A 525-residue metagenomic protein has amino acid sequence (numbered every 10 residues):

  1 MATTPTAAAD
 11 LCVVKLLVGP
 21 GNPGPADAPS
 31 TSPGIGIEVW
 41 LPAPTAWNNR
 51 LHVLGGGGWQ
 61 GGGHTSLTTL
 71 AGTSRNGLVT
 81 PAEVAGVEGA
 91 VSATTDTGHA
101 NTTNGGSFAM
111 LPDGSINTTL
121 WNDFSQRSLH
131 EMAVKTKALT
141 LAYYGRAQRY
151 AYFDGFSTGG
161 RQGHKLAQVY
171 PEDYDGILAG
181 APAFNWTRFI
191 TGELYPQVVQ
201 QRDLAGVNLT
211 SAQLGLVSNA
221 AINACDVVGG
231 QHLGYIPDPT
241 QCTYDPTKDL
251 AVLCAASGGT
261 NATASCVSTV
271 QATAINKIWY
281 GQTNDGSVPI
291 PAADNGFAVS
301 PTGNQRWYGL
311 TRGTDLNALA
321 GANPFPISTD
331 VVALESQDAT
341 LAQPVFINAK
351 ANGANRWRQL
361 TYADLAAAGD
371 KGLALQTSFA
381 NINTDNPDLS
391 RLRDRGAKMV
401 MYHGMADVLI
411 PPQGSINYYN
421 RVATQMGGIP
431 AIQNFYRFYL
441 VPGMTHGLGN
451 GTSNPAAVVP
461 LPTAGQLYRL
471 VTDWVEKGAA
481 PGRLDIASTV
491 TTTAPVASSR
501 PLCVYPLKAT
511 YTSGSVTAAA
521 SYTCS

Functional and structural regions predicted by a protein language model:
M1-R50, G63-A71, V79, S218 (+6 more regions): Catalytic-loop region of hydrolases
N48, G58-G145, T191, G353-G372 (+1 more regions): Cap/lid segment of the alpha/beta-hydrolase catalytic domain
R50, R146-S157: Alpha/beta-hydrolase fold nucleophile elbow
N76-A93, S128-V134, V169, D173-Q201 (+2 more regions): Catalytic or ion-translocation cores adjacent to nucleophile or general acid/base/metal-coordination motifs in diverse
G155-K165: Glycine-rich nucleophile elbow surrounding the catalytic serine of serine-hydrolase chemistry
K165-A167, E172-T283, V459-T463: A catalytic-pocket lid/entrance helix-loop region that shapes and gates access to the active site across common
V400-H403: Short beta-strand/loop motif that positions the catalytic acidic residue of the alpha/beta-hydrolase fold
L409-Q413: Conserved alpha/beta-hydrolase "acid-adjacent" motif
